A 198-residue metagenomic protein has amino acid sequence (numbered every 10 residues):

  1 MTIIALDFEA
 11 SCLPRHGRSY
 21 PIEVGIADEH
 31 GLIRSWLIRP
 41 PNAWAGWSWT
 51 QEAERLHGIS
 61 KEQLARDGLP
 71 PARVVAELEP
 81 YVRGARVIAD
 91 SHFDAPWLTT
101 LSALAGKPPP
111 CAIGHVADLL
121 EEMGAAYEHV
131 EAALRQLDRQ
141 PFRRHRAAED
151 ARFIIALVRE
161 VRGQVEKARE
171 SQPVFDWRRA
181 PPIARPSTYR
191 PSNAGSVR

Functional and structural regions predicted by a protein language model:
T2-I4, F8-A95: Conserved non-catalytic scaffold segment of RNase H-like nuclease domains
N42-A45, Q51-E54, K61-L64, G114-I155: Active-site-proximal helix-loop-helix substrate-binding element of RNase H-like nuclease domains
E77-P80, P96, T100, A156 (+1 more regions): Residue-level signal for well-ordered alpha-helical scaffold segments within enzymatic catalytic domains
F93-G114: Substrate-recognition/cap helix-loop segment adjacent to the acidic, metal-dependent catalytic center of Asp-based
F142-R198: Acidic two-metal-ion nuclease catalytic site recognized across multiple nuclease folds, prominently DnaQ/RNase D-T
